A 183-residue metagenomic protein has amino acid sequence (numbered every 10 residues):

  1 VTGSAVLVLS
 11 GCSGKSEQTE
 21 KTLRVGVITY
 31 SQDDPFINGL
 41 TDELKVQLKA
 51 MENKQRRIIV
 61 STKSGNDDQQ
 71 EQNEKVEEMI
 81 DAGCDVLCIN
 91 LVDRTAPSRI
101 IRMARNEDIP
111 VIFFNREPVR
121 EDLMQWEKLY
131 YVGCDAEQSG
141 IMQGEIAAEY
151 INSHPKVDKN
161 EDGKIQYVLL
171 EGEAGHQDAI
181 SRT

Functional and structural regions predicted by a protein language model:
V1-C12: Sec-dependent N-terminal signal peptides of Gram-positive bacterial secreted proteins and lipoproteins
C12-T183: A residue-level marker of the well-folded mature domains of exported/periplasmic proteins
